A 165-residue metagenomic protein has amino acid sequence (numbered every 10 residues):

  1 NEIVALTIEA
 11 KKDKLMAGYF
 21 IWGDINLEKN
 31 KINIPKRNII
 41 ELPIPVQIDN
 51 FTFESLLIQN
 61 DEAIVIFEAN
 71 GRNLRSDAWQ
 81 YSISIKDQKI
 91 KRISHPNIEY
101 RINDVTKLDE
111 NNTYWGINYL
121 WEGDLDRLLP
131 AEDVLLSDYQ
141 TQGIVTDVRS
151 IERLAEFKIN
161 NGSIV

Functional and structural regions predicted by a protein language model:
N1-V165: Sequence/structural signature of beta-propeller domains
